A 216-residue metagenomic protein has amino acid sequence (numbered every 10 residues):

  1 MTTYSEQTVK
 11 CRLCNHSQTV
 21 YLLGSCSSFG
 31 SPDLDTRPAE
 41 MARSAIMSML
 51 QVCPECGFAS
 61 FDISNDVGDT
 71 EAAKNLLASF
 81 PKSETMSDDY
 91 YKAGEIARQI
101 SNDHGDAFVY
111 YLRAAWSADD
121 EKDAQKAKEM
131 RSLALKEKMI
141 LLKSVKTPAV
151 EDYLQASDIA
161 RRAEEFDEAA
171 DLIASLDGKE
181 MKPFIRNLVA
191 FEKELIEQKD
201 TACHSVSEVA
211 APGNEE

Functional and structural regions predicted by a protein language model:
M1-N75: N-terminal cysteine/histidine-rich coordination modules
D69-S79, S87-E121, T147-R162, E194: Amphipathic alpha-helical repeat scaffolds of TPR domains
Y90, Y111, R131, K138 (+1 more regions): Inward-facing hydrophobic residues that define packing positions of alpha-helical scaffold repeats
G94-R98, L135-I140, D177-G178: Amphipathic alpha-helical segments of tetratricopeptide repeats
F108, K128-E129, A170: Conserved positions within tetratricopeptide repeat
A134-K136, F166-K182: TPR/TPR-like (Sel1-like) alpha-helical repeat modules
I140-A149, G178-E192: Boundary/linker segments of alpha-helical solenoid repeat arrays
D158-D171, F191-E216: Alpha-helical linker/edge segments of TPR/alpha-solenoid repeat scaffolds and analogous pre-/post-domain helices
